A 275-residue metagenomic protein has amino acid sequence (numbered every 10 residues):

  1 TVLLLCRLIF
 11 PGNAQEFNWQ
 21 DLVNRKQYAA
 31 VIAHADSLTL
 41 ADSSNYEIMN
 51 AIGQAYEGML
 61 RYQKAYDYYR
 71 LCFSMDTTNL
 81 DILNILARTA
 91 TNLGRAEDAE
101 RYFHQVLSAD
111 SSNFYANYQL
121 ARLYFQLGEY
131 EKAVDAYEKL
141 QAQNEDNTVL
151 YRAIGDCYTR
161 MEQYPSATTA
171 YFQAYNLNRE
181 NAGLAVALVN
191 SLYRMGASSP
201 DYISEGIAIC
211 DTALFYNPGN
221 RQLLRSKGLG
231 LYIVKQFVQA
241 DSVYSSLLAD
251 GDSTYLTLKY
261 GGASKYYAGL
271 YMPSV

Functional and structural regions predicted by a protein language model:
G12-R70, S74, T78, S204: N-terminal leader/linker segments that initiate helical-solenoid repeat arrays
N24-R25, G58-M59, N92-L93, Q126-L127 (+4 more regions): Register position in tetratricopeptide repeats
S37-L38, L71-C72, Q105-V106, K139-L140 (+3 more regions): Canonical positions in the second alpha-helix
A41, M75, A109, Q143 (+3 more regions): Structural marker of alpha-solenoid helical repeat scaffolds
A51, I85-R88, Q119, A153 (+3 more regions): Canonical tetratricopeptide repeat
